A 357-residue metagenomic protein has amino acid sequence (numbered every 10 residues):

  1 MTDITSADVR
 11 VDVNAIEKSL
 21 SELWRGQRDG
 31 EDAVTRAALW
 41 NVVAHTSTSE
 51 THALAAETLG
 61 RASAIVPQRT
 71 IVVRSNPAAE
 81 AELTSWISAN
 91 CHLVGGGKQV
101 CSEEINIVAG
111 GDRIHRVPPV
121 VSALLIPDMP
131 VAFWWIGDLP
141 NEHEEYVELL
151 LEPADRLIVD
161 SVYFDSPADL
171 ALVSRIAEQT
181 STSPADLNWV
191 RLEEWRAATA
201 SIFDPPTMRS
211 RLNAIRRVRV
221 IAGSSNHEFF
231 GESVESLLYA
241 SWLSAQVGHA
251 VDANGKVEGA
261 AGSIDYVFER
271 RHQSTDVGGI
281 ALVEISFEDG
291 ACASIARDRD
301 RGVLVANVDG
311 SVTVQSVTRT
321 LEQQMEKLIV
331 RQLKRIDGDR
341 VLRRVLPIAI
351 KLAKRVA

Functional and structural regions predicted by a protein language model:
M1-H143: An N-terminal, globular interaction/scaffold subdomain
T2-D8, K18-E31, R36-V42, S49 (+6 more regions): C-terminal structured domains
D8, T84, E104-R113, V117 (+10 more regions): Peripheral peptide segments
G60-V73, I126-V131, E152-I158, E178-S183 (+1 more regions): Structural alpha-beta junctions
R69-A78, W134-D138, D160-F164, D186-L187 (+1 more regions): A generic structural motif
W86-G96, L151-S161, I176-S183, L187 (+2 more regions): Acidic, Ser/Thr-rich peripheral helices and adjacent loops at domain boundaries
N106-I107, R113-S210: Conserved, well-structured core segments that form the ligand-binding/active-site neighborhood of functional domains
R191-G255: ATP/pyrophosphate-binding catalytic subdomain of soluble kinases
